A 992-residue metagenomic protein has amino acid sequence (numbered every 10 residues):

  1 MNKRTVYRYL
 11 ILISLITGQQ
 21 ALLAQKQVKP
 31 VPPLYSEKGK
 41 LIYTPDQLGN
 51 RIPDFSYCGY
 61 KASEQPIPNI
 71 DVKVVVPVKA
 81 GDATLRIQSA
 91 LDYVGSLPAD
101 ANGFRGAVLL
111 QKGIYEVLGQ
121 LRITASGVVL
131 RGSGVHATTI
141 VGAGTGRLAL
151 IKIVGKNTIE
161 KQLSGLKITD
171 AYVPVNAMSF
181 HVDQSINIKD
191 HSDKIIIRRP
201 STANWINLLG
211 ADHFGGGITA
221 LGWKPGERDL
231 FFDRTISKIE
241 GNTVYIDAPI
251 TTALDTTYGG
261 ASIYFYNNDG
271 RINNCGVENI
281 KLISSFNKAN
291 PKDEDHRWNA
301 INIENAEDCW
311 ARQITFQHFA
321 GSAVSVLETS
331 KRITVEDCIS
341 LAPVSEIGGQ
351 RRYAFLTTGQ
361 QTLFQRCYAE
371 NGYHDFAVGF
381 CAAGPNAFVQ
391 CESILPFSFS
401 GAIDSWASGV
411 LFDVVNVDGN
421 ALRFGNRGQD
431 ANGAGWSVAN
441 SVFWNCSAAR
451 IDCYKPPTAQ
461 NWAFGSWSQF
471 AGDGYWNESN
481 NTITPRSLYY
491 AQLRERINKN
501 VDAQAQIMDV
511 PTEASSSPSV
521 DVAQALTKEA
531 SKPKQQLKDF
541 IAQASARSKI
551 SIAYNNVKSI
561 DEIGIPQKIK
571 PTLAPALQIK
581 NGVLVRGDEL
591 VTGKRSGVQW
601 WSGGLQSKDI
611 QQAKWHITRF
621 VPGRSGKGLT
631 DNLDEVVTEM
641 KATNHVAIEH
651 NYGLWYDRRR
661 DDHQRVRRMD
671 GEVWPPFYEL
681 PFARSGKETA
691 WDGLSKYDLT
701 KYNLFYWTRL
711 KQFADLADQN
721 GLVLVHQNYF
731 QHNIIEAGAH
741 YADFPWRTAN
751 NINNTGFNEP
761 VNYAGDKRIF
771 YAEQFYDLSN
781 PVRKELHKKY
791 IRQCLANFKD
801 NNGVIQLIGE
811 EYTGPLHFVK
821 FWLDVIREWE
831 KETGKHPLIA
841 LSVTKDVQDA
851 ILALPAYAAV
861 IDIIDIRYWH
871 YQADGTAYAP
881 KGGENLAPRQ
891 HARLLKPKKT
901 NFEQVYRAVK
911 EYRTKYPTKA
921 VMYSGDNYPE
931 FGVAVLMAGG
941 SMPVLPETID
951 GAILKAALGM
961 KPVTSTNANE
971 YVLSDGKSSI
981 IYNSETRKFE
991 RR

Functional and structural regions predicted by a protein language model:
N2, Y7, S14, L23-N290 (+1 more regions): Extracellular "leader-to-stem" segments immediately downstream of a signal peptide or signal-anchor in secreted/lumenal
Q120-T124, A137-G155, H181, F265-G270 (+8 more regions): Glycine-rich beta-solenoid repeat tracts in large extracellular/virion proteins
G127, H136, D193, N273-S284 (+7 more regions): Right-handed parallel beta-helix
I196, V646-N651, L724-Q727, V804-I808 (+6 more regions): Structural recognition of the beta-strand scaffold that forms the well-ordered cores of secreted hydrolase catalytic
S201-D233, S237-K238, E278-Q365, F376: Right-handed parallel beta-helix
N555-P575, R889-R992: Aromatic- and carboxylate-lined catalytic core of secreted/periplasmic carbohydrate-active enzymes
V585-I851, A858-I861: Active-site mouth of glycoside hydrolases
H817-D926: Glycoside hydrolase catalytic-domain groove-lining segments
